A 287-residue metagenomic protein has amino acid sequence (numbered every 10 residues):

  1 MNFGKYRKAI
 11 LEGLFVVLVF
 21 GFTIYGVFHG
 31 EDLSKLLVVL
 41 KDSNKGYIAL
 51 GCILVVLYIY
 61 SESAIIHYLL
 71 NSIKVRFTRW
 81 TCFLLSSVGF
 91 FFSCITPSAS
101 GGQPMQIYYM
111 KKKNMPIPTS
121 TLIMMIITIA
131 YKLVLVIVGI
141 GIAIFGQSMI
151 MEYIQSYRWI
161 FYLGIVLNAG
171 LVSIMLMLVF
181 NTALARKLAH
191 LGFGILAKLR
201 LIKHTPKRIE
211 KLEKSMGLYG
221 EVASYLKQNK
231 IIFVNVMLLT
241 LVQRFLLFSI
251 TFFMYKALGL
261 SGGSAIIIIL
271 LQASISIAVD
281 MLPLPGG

Functional and structural regions predicted by a protein language model:
M1-V38, G89-I202: Transmembrane helix-loop-helix hairpins in multi-pass inner-membrane proteins
E12, E62, E152, E210-E213 (+1 more regions): Glutamate identity and glutamate-enriched acidic tracts
D32, S87, L184, L188-L191 (+3 more regions): Alpha-helical structural motif
K35-M149, S224-G287: Hydrophobic alpha-helical segments that either span membranes
K198-Y219: Short, membrane-interfacial amphipathic segments enriched in basic
